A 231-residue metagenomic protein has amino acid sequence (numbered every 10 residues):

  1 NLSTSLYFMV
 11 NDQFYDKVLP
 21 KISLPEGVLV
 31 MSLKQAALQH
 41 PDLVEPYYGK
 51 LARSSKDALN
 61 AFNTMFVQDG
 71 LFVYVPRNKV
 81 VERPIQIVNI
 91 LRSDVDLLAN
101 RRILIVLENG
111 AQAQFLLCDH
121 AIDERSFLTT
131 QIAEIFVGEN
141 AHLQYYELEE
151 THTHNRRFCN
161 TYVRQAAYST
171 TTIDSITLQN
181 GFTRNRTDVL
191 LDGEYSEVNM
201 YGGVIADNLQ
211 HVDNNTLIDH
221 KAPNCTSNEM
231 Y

Functional and structural regions predicted by a protein language model:
N1-Q13: Short, Gly/Pro- and small/polar-rich lid/capping loops
M9, Y15-Y231: Conserved beta-strand/loop scaffold segments within soluble protein domains that form the structured core and edges
